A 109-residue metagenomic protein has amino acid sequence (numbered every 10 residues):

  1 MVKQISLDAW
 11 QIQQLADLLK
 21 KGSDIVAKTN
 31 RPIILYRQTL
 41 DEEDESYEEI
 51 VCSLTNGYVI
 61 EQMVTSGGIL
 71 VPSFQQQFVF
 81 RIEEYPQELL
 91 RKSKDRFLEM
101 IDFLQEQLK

Functional and structural regions predicted by a protein language model:
V2-D44: Negatively charged, low-complexity tracts enriched in Asp/Glu with abundant Ser/Thr
Q4-I5, S66, F103: Absolute N-terminal positional cue centered near the fourth residue
I5, N30-P32, I50, K94-R96 (+1 more regions): Residue-level detector of intrinsically disordered/flexible regions characterized by low predicted structural confidence
D8-Q11, L15, G22, S73-K109: Ampiphathic alpha-helical segments that act as solvent-exposed interaction surfaces
A27, I33-K92: Acidic, low-complexity, intrinsically disordered interaction modules
